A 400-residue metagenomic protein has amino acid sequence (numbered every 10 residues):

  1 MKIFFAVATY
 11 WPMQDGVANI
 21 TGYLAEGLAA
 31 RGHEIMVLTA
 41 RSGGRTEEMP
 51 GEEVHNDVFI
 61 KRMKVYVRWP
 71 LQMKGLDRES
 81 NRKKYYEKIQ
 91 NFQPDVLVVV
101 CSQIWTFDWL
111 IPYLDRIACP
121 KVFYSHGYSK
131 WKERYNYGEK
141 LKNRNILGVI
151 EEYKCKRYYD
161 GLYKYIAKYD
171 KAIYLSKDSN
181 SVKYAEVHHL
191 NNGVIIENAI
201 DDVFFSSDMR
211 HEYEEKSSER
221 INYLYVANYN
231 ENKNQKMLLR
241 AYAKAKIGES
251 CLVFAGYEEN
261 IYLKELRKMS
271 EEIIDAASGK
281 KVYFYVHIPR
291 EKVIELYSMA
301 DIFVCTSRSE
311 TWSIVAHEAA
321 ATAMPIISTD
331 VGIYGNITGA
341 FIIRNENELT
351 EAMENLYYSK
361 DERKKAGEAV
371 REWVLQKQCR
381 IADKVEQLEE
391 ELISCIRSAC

Functional and structural regions predicted by a protein language model:
G43-G44, V226, C251-K268, V286: Glycosyltransferase donor-sugar binding loop
Y128-K130, N143-A172, N180-V187: Membrane-proximal helix-turn-helix segments that form the acceptor-binding/catalytic region of lipid-linked
I173, E215-K233, L239-Y242, V253: Conserved donor-binding/catalytic core segment of Leloir-type glycosyltransferases
D178, A199: Carbohydrate-associated surface elements
L266-I288: Nucleotide-activated donor-binding/catalytic signature segment of Leloir-type glycosyltransferases, i.e., the conserved
E295-A300: Short alpha-helical donor nucleotide-sugar binding micro-motif in glycosyltransferases
R308: Aromatic "clamp/platform" in nucleotide-sugar-dependent glycosyltransferases that forms part of the donor/acceptor
S328, G335-N355, K364: Change "using UDP/GDP/dTDP sugars" to "using nucleotide sugars
